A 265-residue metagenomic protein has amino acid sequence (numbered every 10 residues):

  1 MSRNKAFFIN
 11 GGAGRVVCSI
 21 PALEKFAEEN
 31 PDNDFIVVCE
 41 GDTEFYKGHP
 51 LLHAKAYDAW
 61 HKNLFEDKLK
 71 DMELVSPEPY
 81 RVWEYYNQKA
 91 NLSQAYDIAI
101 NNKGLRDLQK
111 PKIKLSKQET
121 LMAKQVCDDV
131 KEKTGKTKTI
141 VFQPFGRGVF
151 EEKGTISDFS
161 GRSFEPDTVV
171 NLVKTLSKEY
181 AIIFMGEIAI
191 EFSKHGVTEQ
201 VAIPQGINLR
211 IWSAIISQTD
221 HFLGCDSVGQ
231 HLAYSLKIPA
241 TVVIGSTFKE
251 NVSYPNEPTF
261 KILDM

Functional and structural regions predicted by a protein language model:
M1-S93, I211-A214, G229-H231: Active-site and donor-binding regions of nucleotide-sugar-utilizing enzymes
N4-A6, T139, A181, H221: Structural motif
V17, K153-N251, E257-F260: Donor-binding and catalytic core of enzymes assembling or modifying cell-surface/extracellular glycoconjugates
G41, Q143-G146, M185-I188: Short, well-ordered beta-to-alpha junction loops that form the rim of enzyme active sites and present histidine/acidic
H53-A59, A202-Q205, F260-M265: Short acidic-hydrophobic, aromatic-tinged amphipathic segments that line or gate anion-handling sites
M72-V82, K89, S93-A95, T137-I140 (+3 more regions): Active-site anion-handling motifs in enzyme catalytic cores
V82-P166: Mid-sequence helix-capping/hinge segment at a functional interface
